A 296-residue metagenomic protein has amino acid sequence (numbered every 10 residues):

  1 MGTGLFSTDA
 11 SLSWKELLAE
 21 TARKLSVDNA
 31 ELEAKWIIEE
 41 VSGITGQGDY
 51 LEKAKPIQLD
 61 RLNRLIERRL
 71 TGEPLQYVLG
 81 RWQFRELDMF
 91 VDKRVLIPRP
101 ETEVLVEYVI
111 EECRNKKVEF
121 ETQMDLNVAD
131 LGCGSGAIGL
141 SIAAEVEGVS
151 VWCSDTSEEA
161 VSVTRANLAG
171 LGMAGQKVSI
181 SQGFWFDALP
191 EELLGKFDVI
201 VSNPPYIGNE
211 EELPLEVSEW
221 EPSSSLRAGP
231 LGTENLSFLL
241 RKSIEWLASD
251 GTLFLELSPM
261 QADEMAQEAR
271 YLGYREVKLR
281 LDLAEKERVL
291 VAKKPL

Functional and structural regions predicted by a protein language model:
G2-L62: A short N-terminal interaction module
W36-E112: Conserved AdoMet
Q76, I207-E210, M260: Active-site beta-alpha loop architecture of Rossmann-like, nucleotide-cofactor-dependent enzymes
D88, S150, K177-S179, R275-K278: Conserved beta-strand segments of alpha/beta enzyme cores
V104-P214, F238: Conserved SAM/SAH cofactor-binding pocket of Class I
P204-N235: Mobile active-site "lid"/loop adjacent to the S-adenosyl-L-methionine
P204-Y206, K293-L296: C-terminal beta-strand of the catalytic ATP-binding
P230-K293: Conserved Class I SAM-dependent methyltransferase catalytic core
